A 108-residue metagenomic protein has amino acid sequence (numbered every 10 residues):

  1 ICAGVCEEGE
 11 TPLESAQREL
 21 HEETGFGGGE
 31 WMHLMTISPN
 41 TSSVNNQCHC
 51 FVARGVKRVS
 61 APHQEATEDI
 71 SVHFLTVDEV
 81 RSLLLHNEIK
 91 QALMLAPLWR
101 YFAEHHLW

Functional and structural regions predicted by a protein language model:
I1-R18, E22, V56, A66: Conserved Nudix-box catalytic region and its N-terminal flanking loop in Nudix hydrolases and closely related
C2, F51-V52, H73: Residues in well-ordered beta-strands of folded domains
E7-E8, P39, K90: Glycine-/small-residue-rich active-site loops that bind phosphorylated ligands and cofactors
H21, G25-V59: Active-site segment of metal-dependent pyrophosphate-handling enzymes, primarily the Nudix hydrolase catalytic core
H33, S42-S43, R58, A66-W108: Nudix hydrolase/Nudix homology domain
